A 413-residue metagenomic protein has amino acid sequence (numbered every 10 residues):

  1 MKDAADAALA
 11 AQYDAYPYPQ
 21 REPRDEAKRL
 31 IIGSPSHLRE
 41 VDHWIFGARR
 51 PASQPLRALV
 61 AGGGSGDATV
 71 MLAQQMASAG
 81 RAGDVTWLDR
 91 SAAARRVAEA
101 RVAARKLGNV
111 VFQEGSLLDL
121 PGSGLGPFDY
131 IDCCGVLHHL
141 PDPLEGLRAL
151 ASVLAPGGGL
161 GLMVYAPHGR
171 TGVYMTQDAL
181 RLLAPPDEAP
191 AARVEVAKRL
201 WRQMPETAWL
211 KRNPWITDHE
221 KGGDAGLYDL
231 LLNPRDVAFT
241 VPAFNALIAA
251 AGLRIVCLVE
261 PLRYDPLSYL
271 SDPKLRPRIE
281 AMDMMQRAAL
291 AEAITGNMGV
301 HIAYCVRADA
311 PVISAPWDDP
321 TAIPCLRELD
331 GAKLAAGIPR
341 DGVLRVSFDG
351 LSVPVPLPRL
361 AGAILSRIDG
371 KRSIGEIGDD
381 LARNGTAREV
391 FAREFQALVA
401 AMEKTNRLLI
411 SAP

Functional and structural regions predicted by a protein language model:
A15-L56, M71, Q75: Conserved alpha-helix/loop element of class I SAM-dependent methyltransferases that forms part of the SAM/SAH-binding
S65-R81: Conserved SAM-binding loop of SAM-dependent methyltransferases across substrates and taxa, primarily the Class I
K106-D119: Conserved SAM-binding strand-loop segment of SAM-dependent methyltransferases
P121-I131: A short acidic, Gly/Pro-enriched loop at the edge of an enzyme's catalytic core that lines a small-molecule cofactor
D129-P143: A short SAM/SAH-binding and catalytic strip from SAM-dependent methyltransferases
L144-P156: A short glycine-rich, Lys/Arg-flanked "PGG" loop and its adjoining helix->strand segment in the class I
G159-R212: Conserved class I S-adenosyl-L-methionine
P266-V306, G350-P413: Long, charge-rich, low-complexity alpha-helical segments
